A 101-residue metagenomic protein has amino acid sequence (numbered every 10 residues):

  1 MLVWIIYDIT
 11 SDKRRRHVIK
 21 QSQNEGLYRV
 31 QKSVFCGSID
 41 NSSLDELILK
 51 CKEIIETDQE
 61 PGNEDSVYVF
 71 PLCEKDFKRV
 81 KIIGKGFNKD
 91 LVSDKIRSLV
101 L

Functional and structural regions predicted by a protein language model:
M1-S43: Extended, hydrophobic alpha-helical segments
S22, C51-I54, G84: Alpha-helix boundary/capping residues
L27, S38, N63, K85-F87: Intrinsically disordered, low-complexity regions
V30, G62-E64, D94: Short connector loops at helix/strand junctions that flank enzyme active sites, especially segments positioning acidic
G37-E64, F70-R79: Short, intrinsically disordered low-complexity segments
S66-S98: C-terminal structural segments of small proteins and small subunits
